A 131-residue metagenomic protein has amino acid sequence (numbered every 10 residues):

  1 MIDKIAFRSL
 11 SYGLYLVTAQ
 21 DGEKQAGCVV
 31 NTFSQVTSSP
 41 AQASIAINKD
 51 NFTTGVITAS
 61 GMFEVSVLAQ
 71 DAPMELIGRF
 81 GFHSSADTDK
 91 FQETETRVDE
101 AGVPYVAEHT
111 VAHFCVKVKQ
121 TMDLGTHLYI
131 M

Functional and structural regions predicted by a protein language model:
M1-V30, S34-M131: Active-site-proximal mixed secondary-structure blocks
